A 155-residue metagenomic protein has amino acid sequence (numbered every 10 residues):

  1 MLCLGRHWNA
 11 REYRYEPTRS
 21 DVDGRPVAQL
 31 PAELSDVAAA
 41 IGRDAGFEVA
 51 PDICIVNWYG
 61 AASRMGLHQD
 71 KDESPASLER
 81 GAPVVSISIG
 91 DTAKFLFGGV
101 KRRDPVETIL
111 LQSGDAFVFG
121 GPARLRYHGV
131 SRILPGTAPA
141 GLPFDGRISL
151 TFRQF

Functional and structural regions predicted by a protein language model:
M1-F155: Non-heme Fe(II) oxygenase metal-center motifs and adjacent flexible, charged/small-residue loops
